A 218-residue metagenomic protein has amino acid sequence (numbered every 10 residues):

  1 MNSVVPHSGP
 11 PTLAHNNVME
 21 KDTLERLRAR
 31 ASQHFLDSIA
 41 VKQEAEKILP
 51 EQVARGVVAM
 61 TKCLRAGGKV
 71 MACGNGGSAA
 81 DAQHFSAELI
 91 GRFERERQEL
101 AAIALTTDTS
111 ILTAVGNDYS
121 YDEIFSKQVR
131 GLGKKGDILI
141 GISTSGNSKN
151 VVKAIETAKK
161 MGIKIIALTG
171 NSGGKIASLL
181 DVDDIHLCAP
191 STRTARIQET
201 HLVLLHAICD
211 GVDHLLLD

Functional and structural regions predicted by a protein language model:
G9-I48: Generic N-terminal amphipathic, Lys/Arg-enriched alpha-helix
L27, L49-V53, S78, K159: Residue-level recognition of alpha-helical structural elements
K47-A66: A short, well-structured juxtamembrane/interface segment
V70-M71, I165: Hydrophobic beta-strand scaffold residues
S78, Q83-D218: Glycine-rich phosphate-binding loops that contact phosphosugars or nucleotide phosphates
